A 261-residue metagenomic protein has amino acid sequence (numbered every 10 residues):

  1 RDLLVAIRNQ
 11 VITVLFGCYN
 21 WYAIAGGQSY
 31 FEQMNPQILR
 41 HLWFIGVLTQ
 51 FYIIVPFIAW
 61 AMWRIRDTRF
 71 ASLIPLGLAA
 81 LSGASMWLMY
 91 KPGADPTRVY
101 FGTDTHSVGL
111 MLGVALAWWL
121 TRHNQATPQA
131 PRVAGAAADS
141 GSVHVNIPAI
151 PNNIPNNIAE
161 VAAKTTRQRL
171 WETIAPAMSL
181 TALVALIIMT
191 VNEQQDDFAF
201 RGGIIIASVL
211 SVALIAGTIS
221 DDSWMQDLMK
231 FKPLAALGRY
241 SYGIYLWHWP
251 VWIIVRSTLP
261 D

Functional and structural regions predicted by a protein language model:
R1-D139, H144-N146, N157-D261: Membrane-interface helix/loop caps of multi-pass membrane proteins
A149: Mixed-charge (Asp/Glu-Lys/Arg
N152-I154: Ser/Thr-rich, low-complexity intrinsically disordered segments
